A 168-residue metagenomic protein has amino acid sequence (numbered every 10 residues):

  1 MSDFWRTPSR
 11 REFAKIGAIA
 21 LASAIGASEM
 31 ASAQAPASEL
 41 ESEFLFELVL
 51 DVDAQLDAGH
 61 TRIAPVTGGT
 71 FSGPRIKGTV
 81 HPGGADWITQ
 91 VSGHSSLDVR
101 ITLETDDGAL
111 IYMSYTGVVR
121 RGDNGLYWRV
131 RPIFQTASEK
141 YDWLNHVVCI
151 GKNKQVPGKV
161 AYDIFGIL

Functional and structural regions predicted by a protein language model:
M1-P8: N-terminal secretory signal peptides
S9-A18, A22: N-terminal export leaders
K15-A18, S32, S42: Intrinsically disordered, low-complexity segments enriched in glycine/proline and serine/threonine
I25-M30: C-terminal segment of classical bacterial N-terminal signal peptides
Q34-L168: Beta-strand-enriched cores of mature, soluble protein domains
